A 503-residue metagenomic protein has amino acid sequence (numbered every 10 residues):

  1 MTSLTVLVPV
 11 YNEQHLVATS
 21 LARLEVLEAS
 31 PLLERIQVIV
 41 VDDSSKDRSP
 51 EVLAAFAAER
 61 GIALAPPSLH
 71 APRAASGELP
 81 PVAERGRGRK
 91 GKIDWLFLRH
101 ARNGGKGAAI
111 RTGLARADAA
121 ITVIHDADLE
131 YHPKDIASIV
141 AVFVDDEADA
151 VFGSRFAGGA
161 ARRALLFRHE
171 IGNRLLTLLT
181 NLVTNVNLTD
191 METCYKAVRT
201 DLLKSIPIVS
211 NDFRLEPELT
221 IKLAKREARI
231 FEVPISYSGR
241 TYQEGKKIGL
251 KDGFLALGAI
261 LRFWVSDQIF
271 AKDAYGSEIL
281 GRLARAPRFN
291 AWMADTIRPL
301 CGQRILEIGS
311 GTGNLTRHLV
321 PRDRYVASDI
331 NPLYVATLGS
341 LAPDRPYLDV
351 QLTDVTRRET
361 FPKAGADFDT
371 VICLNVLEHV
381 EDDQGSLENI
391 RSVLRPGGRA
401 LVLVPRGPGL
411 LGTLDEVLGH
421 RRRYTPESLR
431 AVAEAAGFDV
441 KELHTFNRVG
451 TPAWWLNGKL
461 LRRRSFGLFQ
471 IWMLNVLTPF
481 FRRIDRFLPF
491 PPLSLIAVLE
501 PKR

Functional and structural regions predicted by a protein language model:
S3, V183-N185, I208-R288, D295 (+2 more regions): Hydrophobic helical membrane-anchoring modules
E13-A29: Short, well-formed alpha-helical segments that are part of the catalytic scaffolds of diverse glycosyltransferases
L32-S44, L98-R99: Short beta-strand/loop segment that forms part of the nucleotide-sugar
D42-E51, L129: A conserved acidic beta->alpha catalytic loop
P50-R116, L348-Q351: Conserved donor nucleotide-binding strand/loop of the catalytic core
D94-W95, H100-R116, I121, P133-F213 (+5 more regions): Acceptor/aglycone-binding surface of glycosyltransferases and processive sugar-polymer synthases
D267-L374, G385-L387, F490-L495, K502: Conserved N-terminal segment of class I S-adenosyl-L-methionine
Q384-R399: A short glycine-rich, Lys/Arg-flanked "PGG" loop and its adjoining helix->strand segment in the class I
